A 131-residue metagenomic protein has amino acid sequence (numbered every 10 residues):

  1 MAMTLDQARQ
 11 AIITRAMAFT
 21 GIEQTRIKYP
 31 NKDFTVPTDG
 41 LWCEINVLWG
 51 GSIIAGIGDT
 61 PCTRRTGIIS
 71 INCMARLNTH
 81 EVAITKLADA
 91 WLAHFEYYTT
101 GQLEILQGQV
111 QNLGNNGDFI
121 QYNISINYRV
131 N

Functional and structural regions predicted by a protein language model:
M1-P61, T79-A90, Y98, N116: Small/polar-rich, solvent-exposed N-terminal microdomains that initiate assembly or binding
Q24, D59-P61, S70, E104 (+2 more regions): Polar low-complexity intrinsically disordered regions enriched in Ser/Thr and small residues
C62-L77, I120-N131: Oligomerization/assembly interface segments of phage tail-like spikes and tubes
M74-E81, T100-I105: Short C-terminal domain-edge/linker segments immediately following a structured domain
D89-N131: Acidic-leaning, charged glycine-interspersed low-complexity segments
